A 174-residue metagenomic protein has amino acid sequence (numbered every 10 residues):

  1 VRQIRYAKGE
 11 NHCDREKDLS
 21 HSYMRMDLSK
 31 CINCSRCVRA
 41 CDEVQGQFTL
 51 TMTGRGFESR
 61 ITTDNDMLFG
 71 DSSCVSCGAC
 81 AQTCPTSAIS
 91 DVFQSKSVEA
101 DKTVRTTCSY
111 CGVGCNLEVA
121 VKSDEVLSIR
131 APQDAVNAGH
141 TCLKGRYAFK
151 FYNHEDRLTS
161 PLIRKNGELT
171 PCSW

Functional and structural regions predicted by a protein language model:
V1-W174: N-terminal export/assembly segments and adjacent metallocofactor-ligating motifs of anaerobic energy-metabolism
